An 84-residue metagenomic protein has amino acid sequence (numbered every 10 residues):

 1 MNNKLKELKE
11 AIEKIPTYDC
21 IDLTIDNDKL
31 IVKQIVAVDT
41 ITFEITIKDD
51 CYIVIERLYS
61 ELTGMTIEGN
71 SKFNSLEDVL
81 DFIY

Functional and structural regions predicted by a protein language model:
M1-V38, L62-N70, L76: Negatively charged, low-complexity tracts enriched in Asp/Glu with abundant Ser/Thr
D39-T66: Short aromatic-glycine-(Arg/Gly/Cys) micro-motifs in beta-strand/loop hairpins
S75-Y84: A short, charged, amphipathic alpha-helix used as a generic interaction element across diverse proteins
